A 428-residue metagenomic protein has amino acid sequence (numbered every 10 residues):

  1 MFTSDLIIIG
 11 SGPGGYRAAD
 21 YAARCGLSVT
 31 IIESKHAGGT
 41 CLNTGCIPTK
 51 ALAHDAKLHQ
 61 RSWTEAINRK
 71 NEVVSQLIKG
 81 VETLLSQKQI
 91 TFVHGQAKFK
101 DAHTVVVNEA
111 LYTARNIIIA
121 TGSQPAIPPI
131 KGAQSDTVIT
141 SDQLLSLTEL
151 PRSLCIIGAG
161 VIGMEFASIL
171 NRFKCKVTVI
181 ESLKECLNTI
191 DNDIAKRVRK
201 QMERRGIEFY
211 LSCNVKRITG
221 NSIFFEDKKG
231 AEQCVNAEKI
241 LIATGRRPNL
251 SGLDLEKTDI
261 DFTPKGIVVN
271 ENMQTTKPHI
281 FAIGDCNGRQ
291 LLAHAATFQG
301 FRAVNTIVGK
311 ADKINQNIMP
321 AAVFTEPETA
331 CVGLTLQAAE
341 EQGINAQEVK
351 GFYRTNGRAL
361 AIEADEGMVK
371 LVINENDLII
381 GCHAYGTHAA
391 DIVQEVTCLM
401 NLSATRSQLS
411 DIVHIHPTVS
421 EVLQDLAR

Functional and structural regions predicted by a protein language model:
M1-G12, L150-G160: Beta1/beta-strand and adjacent pyrophosphate-binding region of the FAD-binding site in flavoprotein oxidoreductases
F2-S4, C41-L111, T189-C213, G220-N221 (+2 more regions): N-terminal Rossmann-like dinucleotide/flavin-binding domain of flavoprotein oxidoreductases that bind FAD/FMN
F2-S4, N108-N116, G230-K239, T276: Core beta-strand elements of the Rossmann-like FAD/NAD(P) dinucleotide-binding domain in flavoenzyme oxidoreductases
S4-L6, S11-Q76, I169-T189, N315-N317 (+1 more regions): Beta1-alpha1 glycine-rich phosphate/pyrophosphate-binding loop at the start of Rossmann-like nucleotide-binding domains
I7-G14, A18-K35, T40, I47 (+3 more regions): Flexible, glycine-rich terminal cap/loop adjacent to redox cofactors in electron-transfer oxidoreductases
C46, T121-K176, I180, E208-F209 (+2 more regions): Glycine-rich dinucleotide-binding loop and its adjacent helix/turn
E72-I78, E82, L145-S146, P151-C155 (+5 more regions): Rossmann-like dinucleotide-binding cores of NAD(P)H-dependent redox enzymes
Q134-L150, C234-I307: FAD-site-proximal beta/loop scaffold in flavoenzymes
